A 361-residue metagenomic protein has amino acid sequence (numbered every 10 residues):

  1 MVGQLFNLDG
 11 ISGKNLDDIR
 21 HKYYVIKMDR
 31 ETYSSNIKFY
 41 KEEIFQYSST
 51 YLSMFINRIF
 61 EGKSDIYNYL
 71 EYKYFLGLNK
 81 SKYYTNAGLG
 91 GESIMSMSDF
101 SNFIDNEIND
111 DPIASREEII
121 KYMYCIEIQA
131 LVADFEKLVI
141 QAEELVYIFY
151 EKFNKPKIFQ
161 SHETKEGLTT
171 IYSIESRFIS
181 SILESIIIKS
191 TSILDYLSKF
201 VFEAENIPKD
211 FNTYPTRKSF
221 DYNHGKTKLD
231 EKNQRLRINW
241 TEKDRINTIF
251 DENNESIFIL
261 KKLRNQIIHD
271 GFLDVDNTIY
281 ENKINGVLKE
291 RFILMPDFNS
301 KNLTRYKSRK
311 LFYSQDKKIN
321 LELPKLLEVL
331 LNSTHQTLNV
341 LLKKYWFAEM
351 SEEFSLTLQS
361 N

Functional and structural regions predicted by a protein language model:
V2-A133, T170-S181, K199-N361: Acidic, Ser/Thr/Gly/Pro-rich intrinsically disordered interaction regions
Y124-I187, T191: A long, hydrophobic alpha-helical segment
I188, S192, Y196-K199, E203: Hydrophobic, aromatic-enriched interface-forming segments
